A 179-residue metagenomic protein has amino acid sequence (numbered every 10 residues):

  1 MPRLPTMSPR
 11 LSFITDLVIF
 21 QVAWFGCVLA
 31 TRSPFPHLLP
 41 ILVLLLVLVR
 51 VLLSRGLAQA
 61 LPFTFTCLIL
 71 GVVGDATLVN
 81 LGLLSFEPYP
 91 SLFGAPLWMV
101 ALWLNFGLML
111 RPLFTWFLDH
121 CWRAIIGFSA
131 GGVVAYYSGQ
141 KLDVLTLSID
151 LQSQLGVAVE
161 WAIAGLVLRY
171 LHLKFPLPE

Functional and structural regions predicted by a protein language model:
P2-E179: Aromatic-rich, lipid-facing transmembrane alpha helices and their immediate juxtamembrane interface loops in integral
